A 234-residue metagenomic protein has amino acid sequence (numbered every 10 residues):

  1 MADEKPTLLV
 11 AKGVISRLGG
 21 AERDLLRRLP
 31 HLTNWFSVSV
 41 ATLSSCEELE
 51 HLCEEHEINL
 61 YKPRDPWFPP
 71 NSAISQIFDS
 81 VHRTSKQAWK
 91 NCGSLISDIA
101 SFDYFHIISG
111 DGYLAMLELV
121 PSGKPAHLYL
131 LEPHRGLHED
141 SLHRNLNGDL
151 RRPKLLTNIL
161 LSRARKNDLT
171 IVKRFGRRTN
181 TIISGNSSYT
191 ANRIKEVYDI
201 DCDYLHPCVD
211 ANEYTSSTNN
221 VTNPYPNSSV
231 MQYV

Functional and structural regions predicted by a protein language model:
M1, C92-F105, Y113-H127, L131 (+4 more regions): Glycosyltransferases and closely related glycan-assembly transferases that use nucleotide-activated donors
L8, I182-S184, N219-V234: Conserved donor-binding/catalytic core segment of Leloir-type glycosyltransferases
A11-L26, I107: A short, glycine/small-residue-rich beta-strand->loop->alpha-helix junction that serves as a flexible
S16-L18, H31-S80: N-terminal strand-loop element at the rim of the active site of nucleotide-sugar-dependent glycosyltransferases
P70-Y104, S109-E118, R163-I171: An amphipathic, basic-hydrophobic alpha-helix
Y104-H106, V120-L156, D203: Active-site proximal beta-strand in glycosyltransferases
H134, N145-I183, T190-A191: Membrane-proximal helix-turn-helix segments that form the acceptor-binding/catalytic region of lipid-linked
N192, E196-V197, V209-S228: Acidic anion/phosphate-binding donor-loop and adjacent secondary structure in glycosyltransferase catalytic cores
